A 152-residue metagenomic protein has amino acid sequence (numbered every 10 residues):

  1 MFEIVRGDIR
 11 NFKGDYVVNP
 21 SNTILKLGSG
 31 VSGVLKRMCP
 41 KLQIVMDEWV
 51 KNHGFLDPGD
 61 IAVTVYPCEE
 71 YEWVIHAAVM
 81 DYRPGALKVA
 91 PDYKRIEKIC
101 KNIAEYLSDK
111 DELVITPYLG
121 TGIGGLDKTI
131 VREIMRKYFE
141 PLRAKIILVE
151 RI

Functional and structural regions predicted by a protein language model:
M1-I152: Macrodomain-like recognition of ADP-ribose-binding/processing modules
